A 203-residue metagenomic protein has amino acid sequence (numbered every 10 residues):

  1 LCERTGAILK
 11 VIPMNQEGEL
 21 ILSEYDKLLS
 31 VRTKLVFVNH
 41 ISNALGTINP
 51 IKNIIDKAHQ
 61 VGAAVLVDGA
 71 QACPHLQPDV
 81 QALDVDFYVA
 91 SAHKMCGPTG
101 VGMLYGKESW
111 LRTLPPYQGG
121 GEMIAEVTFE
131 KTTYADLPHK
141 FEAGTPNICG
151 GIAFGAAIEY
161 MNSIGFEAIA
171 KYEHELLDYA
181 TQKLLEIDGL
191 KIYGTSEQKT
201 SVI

Functional and structural regions predicted by a protein language model:
L1-I203: Pyridoxal 5′-phosphate
